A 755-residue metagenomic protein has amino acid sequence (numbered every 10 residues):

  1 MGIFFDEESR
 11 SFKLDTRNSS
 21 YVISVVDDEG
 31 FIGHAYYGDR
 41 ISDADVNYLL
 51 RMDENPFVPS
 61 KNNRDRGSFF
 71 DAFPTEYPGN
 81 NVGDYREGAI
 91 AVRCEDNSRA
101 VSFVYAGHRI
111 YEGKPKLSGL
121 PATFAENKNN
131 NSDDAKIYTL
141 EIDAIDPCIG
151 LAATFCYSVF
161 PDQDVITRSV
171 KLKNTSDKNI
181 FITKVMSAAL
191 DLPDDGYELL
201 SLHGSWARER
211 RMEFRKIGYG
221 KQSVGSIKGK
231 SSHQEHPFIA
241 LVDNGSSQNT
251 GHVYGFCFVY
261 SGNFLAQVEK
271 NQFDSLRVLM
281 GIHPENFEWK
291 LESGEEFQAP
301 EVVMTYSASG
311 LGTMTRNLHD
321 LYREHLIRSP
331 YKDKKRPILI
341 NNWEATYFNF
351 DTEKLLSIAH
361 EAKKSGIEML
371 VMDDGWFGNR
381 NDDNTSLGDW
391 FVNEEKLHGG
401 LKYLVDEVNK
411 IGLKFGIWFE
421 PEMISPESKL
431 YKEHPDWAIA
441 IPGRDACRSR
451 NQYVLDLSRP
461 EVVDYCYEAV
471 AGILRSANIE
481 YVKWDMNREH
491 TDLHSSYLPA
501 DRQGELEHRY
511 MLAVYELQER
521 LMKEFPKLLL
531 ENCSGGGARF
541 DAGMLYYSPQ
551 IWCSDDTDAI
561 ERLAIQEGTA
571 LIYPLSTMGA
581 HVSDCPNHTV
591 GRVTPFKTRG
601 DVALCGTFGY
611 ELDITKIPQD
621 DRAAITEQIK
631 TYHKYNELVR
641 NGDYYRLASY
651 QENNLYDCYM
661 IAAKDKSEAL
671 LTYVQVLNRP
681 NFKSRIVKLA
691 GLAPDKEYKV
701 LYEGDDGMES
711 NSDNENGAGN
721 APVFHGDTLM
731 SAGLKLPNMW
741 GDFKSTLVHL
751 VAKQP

Functional and structural regions predicted by a protein language model:
F5, R10-K13, R17, Y21 (+3 more regions): Polysaccharide-binding surfaces and accessory modules of carbohydrate-active proteins
N18, V170, G294, I340 (+7 more regions): Conserved, mostly hydrophobic/aromatic
D71-P74, N81-G107, Y111, T250-N263 (+5 more regions): Glycine-rich, aromatic-flanked loop segments that form ligand/cofactor-binding clefts across common enzyme folds
S98-Y105, W289-A308, F743-V751: Short Pro-Gly-centered flexible turn/kink motifs
I239, Q248, Q651-P694: Carbohydrate-binding surface patches
Y331-E468, Y481: Aromatic-lined carbohydrate-binding/catalytic grooves of carbohydrate-active enzymes
H398-G400, E433, A438-P595, T607 (+2 more regions): Active-site neighborhood of glycoside hydrolase catalytic domains
L677-P755: C-terminal beta-sandwich/jelly-roll accessory domains of carbohydrate-active enzymes
